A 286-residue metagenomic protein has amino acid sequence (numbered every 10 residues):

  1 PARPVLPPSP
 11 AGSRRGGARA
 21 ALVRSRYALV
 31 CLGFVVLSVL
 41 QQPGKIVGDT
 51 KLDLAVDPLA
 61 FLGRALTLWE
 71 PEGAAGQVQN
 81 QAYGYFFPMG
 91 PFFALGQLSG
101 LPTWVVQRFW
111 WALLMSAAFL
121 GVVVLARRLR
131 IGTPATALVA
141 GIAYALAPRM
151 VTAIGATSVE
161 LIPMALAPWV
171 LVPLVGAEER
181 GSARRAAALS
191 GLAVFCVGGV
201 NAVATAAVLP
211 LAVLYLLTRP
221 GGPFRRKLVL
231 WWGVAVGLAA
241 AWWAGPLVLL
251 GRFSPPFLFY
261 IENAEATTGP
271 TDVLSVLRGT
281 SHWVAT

Functional and structural regions predicted by a protein language model:
P1-Q41, L120: Start-transfer (signal-anchor) and selected internal transmembrane alpha helices of multi-pass inner/ER membrane
V23-P58, V234-L247: Transmembrane signal-anchor helices characteristic of membrane glycosylation enzymes that use polyprenol
R26, L98-V106, W110, G132-A140: Membrane-interface starts of transmembrane alpha-helices
Q41-E70, Q79-P91: Extracytoplasmic catalytic/substrate-binding loops of multi-pass membrane glycan-assembly enzymes
A60-F61, A65-Q77, L228, W232-T286: Periplasmic/ER-lumenal interhelical loops and adjacent helix-loop junctions in multi-pass membrane proteins
A75-P102, V197: Short hydrophobic/aromatic helix or loop-helix immediately within or flanking a transmembrane segment in polytopic
G84-M89, V105-V122: Hydrophobic alpha-helical transmembrane segments
M115-L129, T133-P220, L228-V248, F253: Membrane-embedded helix bundles of polyisoprenyl
